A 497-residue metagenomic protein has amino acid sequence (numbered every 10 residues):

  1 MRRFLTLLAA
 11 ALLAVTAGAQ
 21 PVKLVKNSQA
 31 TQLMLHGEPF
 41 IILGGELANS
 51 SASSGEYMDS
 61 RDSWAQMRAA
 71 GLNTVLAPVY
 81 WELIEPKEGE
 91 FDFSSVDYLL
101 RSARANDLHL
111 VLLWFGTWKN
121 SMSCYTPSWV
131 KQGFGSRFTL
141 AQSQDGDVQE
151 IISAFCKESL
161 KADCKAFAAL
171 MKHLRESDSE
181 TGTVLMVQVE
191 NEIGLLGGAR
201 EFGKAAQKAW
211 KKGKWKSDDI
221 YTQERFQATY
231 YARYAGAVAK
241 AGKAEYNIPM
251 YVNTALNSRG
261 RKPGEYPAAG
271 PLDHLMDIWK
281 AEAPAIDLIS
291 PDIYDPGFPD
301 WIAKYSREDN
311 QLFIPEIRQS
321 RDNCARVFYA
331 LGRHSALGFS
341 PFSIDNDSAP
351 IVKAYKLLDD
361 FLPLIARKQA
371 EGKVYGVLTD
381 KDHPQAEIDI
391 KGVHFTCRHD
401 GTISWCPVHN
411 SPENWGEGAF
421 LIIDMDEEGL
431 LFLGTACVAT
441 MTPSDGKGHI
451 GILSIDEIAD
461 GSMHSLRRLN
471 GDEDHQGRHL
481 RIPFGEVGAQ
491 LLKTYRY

Functional and structural regions predicted by a protein language model:
A10-G18: Hydrophobic h-region of N-terminal signal peptides that target proteins for export in Gram-negative bacteria
A19-N73: N-terminal carbohydrate-binding accessory modules
I42-G55, P78-V96, S143-K165, H173 (+5 more regions): The substrate-binding groove and active-site-proximal loops of carbohydrate-active enzymes, especially glycoside
D59-F134, Y231-E245: Aromatic-lined substrate-binding rim segments of carbohydrate-active enzymes
L108, A239-A244, L275-E371: Catalytic-core region of carbohydrate-active enzymes that cleave or remodel glycosidic bonds
G135-M276: Polysaccharide-binding and catalytic clefts of secreted carbohydrate-active enzymes
F328-T440, G446: Aromatic- and carboxylate-lined catalytic core of secreted/periplasmic carbohydrate-active enzymes
D400-I422, E427-Y497: C-terminal beta-sandwich/jelly-roll accessory domains of carbohydrate-active enzymes
